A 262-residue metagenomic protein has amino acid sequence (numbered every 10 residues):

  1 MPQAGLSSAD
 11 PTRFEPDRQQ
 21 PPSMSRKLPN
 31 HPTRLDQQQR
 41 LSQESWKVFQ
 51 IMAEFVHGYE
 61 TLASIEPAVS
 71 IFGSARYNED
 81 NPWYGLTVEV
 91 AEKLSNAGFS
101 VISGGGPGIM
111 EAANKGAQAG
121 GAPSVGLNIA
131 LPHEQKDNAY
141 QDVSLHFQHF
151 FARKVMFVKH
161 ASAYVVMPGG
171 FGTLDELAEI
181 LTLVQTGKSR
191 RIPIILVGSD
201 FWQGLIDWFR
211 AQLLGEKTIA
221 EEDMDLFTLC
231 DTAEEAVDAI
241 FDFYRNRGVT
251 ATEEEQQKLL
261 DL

Functional and structural regions predicted by a protein language model:
P2-E15, E234-L262: C-terminal amphipathic helix plus adjacent low-complexity, charged tail appended to glycosyltransferase catalytic
P2-L28, T33-L127: Glycine-rich beta-alpha loop segments
G85, G108-V166: Acidic/glycine-enriched connector segments
G108-K115, W202-L213: Glycine-rich, charge-decorated loop segments at or immediately adjacent to ligand/cofactor-binding or catalytic sites
P123-E134, M167, L181-W208, E221-E222: Short, acidic/small-residue loops that bind anionic groups at enzyme active sites
S144-F150, D225-A236: Short acidic-hydrophobic, aromatic-tinged amphipathic segments that line or gate anion-handling sites
Q148-D200, Y244-V249: Active-site/ligand-binding-proximal alpha/beta "capping" segment
M156-Y164, L214-D231: Conserved thiamine diphosphate
